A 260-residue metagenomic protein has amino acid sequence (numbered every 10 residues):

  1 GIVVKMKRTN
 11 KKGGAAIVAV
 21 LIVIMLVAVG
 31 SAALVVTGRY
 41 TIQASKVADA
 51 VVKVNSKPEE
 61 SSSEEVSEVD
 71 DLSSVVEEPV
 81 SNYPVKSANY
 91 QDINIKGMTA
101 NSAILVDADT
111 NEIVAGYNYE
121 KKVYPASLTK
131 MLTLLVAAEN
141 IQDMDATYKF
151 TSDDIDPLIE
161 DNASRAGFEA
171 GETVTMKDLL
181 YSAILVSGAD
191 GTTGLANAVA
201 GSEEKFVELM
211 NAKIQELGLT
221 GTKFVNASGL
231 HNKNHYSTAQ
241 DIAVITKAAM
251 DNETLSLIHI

Functional and structural regions predicted by a protein language model:
G1-V51: Gram-positive cell-envelope targeting signals
G13, V52, P58, S73-S74 (+3 more regions): Low-complexity, compositionally biased segments
A33-A88: N-terminal hydrophobic targeting segments that direct proteins to the cell envelope
E64-Q240, A249-M250: Active-site-adjacent loops and short helices of periplasmic peptidoglycan-processing enzymes
A243-M250, S256: Acidic, His- and aromatic-enriched active-site or binding-groove loops in soluble protein domains that engage sugars
I258-I260: Conserved small/polar residues in nucleotide/adenosyl-binding loops
